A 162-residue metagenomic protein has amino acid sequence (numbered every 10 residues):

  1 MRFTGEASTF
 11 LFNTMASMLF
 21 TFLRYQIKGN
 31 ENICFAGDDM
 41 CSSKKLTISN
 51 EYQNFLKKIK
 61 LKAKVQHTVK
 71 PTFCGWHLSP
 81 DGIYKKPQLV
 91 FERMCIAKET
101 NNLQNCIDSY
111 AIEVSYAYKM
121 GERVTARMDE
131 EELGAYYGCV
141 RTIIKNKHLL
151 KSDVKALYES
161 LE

Functional and structural regions predicted by a protein language model:
M1-E162: Core nucleotidyl-transferase/polymerase catalytic module
